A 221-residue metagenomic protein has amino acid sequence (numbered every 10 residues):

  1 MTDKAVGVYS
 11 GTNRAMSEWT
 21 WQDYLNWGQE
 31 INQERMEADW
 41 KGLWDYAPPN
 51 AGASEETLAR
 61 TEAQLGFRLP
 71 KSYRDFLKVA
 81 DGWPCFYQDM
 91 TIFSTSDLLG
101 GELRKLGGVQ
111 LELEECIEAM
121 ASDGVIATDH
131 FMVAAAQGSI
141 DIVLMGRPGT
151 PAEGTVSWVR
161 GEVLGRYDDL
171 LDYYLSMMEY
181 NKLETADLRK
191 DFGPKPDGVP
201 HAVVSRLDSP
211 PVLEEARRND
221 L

Functional and structural regions predicted by a protein language model:
M1-T57, V79-L221: A C-terminal-region feature
L58-E62: Amphipathic alpha-helical segments within well-ordered protein domains
S72-R74: Surface-exposed patches in mature extracellular/periplasmic domains of secreted proteins
